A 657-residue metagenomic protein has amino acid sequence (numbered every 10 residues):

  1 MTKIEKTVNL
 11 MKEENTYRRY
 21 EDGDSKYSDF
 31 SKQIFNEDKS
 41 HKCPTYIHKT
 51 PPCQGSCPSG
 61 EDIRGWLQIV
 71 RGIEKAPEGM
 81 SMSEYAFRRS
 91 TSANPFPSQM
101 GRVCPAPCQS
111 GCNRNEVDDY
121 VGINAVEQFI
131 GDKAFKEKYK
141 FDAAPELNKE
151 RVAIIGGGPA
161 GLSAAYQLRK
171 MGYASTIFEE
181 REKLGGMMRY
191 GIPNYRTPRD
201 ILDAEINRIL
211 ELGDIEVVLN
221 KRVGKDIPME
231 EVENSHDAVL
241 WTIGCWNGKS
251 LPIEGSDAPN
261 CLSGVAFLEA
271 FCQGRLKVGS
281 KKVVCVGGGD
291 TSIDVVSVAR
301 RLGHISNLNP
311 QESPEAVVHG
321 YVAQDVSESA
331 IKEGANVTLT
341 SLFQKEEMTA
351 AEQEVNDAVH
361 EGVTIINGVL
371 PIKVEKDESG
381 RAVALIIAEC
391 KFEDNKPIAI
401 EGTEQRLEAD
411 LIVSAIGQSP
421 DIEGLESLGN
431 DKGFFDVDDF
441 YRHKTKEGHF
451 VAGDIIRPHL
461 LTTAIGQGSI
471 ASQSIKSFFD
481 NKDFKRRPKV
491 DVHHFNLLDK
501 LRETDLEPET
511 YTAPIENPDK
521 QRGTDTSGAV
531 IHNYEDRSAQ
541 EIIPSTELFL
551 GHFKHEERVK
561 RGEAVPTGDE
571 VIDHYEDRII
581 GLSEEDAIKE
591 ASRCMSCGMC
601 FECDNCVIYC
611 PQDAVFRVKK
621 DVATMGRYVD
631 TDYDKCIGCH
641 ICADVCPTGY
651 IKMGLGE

Functional and structural regions predicted by a protein language model:
M1-R151, R199, W241-D257, D377-G380 (+5 more regions): Ferredoxin-type iron-sulfur electron-transfer modules and their immediate structural context
D29, E61-E78, E116, Y120-N124 (+7 more regions): Beta1-alpha1 glycine-rich phosphate/pyrophosphate-binding loop at the start of Rossmann-like nucleotide-binding domains
A143-E146, E231, I253, R275-L276 (+3 more regions): Replace "in large, NTP-powered and nucleic-acid-processing enzymes" with "in large, NTP-powered factors and other
E146-L147, R151-A153, D203-E254, K373-I386 (+2 more regions): Feature captures the FAD/FMN-dependent oxidoreductase FAD-binding
L147-A160, G279-G289: Beta1/beta-strand and adjacent pyrophosphate-binding region of the FAD-binding site in flavoprotein oxidoreductases
P159-A164, C285, T291-V295, A323-V326 (+6 more regions): Extended, hydrophobic alpha-helical segments in both membrane/secreted and soluble proteins
R222-D226, F267-A270, K345, I372: Short acidic loop-to-helix transition motifs that present clustered carboxylates
P259-V283, G289, R301-H304, V374 (+2 more regions): FAD-site-proximal beta/loop scaffold in flavoenzymes
